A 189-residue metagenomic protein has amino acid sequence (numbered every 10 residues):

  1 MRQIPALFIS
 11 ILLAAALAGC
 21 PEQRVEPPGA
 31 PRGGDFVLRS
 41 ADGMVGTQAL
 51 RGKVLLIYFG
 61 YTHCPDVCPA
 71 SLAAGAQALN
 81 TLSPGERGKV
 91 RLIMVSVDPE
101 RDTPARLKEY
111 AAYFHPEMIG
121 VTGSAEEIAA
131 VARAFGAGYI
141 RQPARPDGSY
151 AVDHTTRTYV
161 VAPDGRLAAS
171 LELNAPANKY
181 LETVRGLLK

Functional and structural regions predicted by a protein language model:
M1-F8: Bacterial N-terminal signal peptides that target proteins for export
A16-G19: C-terminal motif of bacterial Sec signal peptides marking the signal peptidase cleavage site
P21-Q48, A73: N-terminal "domain-start" segment that seeds a small globular fold
G33-G34, V54-L55, T155-R157: Short loop/turn microsegments at loop-to-beta-strand junctions
Q48-S71, G75: Short active-site neighborhood of thiol/selenol oxidoreductases, capturing the structured segment around
A70-V131: Structural microenvironment flanking redox-active thiols in thiol-disulfide oxidoreductases
E127-T183: Thiol/disulfide oxidoreductase modules built on the thioredoxin-like
L187-K189: Short, hydrophobic alpha-helical segments
